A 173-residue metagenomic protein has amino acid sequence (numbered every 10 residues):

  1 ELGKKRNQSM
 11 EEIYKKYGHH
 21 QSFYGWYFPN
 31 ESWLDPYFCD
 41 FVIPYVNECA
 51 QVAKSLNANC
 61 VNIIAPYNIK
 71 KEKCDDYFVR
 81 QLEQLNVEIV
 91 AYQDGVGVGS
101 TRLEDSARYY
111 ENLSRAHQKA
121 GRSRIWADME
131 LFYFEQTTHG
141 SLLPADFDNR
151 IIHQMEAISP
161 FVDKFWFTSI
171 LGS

Functional and structural regions predicted by a protein language model:
E1-K4, F28-D40, N68, Q93-E104 (+1 more regions): The substrate-binding groove and active-site-proximal loops of carbohydrate-active enzymes, especially glycoside
K4-K15, V46-C49, N68-L82, S106-A116 (+1 more regions): Alpha-helical scaffolding within the catalytic cores of extracellular/periplasmic polymer-degrading hydrolases
S9-D40, W166: Active-site groove signature of glycoside hydrolases
Q21-L34, C74-D105, I170: Aromatic- and acid-rich polysaccharide-binding/catalytic face of secreted or lumenal carbohydrate-active enzymes
S22-Y27, N59-I63, E88-A91, R122-D128 (+1 more regions): Structural preference for beta-strand elements that scaffold enzyme active sites
V46-N62, Y110-S123: Surface-exposed amphipathic alpha-helices with a cationic face
C74, L82-E83, V87-I89, N112-M129: Aromatic-lined glycan-binding groove of carbohydrate-active enzymes
D94-G99, K119-S173: Substrate-binding cleft of secreted/luminal carbohydrate-active enzymes
